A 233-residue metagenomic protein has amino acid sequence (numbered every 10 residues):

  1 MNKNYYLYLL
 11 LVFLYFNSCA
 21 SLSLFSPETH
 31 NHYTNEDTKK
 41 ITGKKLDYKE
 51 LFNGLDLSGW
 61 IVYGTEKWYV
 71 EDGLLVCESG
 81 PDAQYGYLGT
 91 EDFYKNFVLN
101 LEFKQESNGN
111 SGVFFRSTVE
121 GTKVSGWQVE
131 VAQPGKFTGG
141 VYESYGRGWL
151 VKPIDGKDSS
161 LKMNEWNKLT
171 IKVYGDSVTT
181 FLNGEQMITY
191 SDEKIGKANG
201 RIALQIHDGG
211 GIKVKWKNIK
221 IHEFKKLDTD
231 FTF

Functional and structural regions predicted by a protein language model:
M1-Y5: Positively charged n-region of N-terminal signal peptides that target proteins for export
Y8-S18: Bacterial N-terminal signal peptides
A20-F233: Carbohydrate-interacting regions of secretory-pathway proteins
